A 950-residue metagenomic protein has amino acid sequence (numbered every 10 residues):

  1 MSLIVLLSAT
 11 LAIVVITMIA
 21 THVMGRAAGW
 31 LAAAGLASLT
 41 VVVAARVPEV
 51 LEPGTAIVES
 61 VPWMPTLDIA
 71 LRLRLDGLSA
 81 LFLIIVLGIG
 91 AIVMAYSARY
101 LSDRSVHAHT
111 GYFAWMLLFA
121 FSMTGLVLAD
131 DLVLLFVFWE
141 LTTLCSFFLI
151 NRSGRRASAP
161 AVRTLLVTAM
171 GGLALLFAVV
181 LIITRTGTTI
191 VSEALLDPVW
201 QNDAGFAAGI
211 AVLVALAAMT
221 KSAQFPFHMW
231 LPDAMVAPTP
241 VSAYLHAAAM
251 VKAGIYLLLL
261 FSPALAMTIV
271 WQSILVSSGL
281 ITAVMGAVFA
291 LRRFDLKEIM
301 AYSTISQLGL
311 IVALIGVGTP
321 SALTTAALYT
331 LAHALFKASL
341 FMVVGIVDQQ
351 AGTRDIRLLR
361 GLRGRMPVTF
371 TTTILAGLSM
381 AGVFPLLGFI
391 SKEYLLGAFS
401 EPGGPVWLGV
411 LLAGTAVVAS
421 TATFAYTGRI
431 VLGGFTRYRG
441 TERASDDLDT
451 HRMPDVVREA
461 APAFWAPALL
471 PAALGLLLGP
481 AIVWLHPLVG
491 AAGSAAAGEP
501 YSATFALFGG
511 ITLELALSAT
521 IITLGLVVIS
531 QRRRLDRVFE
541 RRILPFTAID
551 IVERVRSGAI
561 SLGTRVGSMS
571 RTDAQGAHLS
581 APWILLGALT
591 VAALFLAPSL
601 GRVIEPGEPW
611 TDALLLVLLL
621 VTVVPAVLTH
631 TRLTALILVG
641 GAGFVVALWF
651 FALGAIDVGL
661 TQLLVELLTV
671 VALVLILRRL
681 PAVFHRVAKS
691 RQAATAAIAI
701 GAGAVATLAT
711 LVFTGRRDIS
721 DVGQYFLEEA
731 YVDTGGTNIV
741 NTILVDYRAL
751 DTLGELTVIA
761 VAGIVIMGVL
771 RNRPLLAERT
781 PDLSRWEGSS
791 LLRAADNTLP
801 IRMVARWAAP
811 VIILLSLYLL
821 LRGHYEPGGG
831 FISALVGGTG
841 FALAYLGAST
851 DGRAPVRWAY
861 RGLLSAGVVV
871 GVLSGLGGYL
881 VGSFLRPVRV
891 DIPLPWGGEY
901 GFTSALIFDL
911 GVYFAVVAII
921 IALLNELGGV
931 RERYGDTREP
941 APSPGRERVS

Functional and structural regions predicted by a protein language model:
M1-V5, V15-A114, L181-A204, A208 (+9 more regions): Transmembrane helix-loop-helix hairpins at membrane boundaries of multipass inner-membrane proteins
P62-L81, D197-A211, S400-L412, S502-G510 (+3 more regions): Short aromatic-rich membrane-water interface segments that cap or initiate transmembrane helices in multi-pass membrane
L83-L87, L134-W139, T168-A169, A208-A217 (+10 more regions): Alpha-helical transmembrane segments
G88-I92, G475, S518-L524, L589 (+8 more regions): Hydrophobic cores of alpha-helical transmembrane segments in multi-pass integral membrane proteins
I92-L135, L144-D447, A592, I604-G607 (+3 more regions): Hydrophobic transmembrane alpha-helices and their helix-loop junctions in integral membrane proteins
Y244, A301, L386, I390 (+4 more regions): Short, non-helical or kinked segments that cap or interrupt transmembrane helices
R363-T371, T423, T427-L526, L535-R565 (+3 more regions): Cytoplasmic/organellar membrane-interface segments at the starts of transmembrane helices in multi-pass inner-membrane
L485-L517, V528-L633, I637, V645-F650 (+5 more regions): Aromatic-capped, Gly/Pro-kinked transmembrane alpha-helices
